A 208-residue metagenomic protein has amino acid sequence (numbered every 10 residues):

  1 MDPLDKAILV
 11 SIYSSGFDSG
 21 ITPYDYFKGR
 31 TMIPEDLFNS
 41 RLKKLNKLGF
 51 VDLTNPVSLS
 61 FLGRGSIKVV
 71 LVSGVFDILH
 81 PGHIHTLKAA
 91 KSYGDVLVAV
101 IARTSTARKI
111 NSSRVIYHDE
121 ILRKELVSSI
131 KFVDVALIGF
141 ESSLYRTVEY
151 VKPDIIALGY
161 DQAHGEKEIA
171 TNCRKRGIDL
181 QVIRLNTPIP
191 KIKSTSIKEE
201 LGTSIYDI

Functional and structural regions predicted by a protein language model:
M1-I208: Nucleotidyltransferase catalytic core that binds NTPs
